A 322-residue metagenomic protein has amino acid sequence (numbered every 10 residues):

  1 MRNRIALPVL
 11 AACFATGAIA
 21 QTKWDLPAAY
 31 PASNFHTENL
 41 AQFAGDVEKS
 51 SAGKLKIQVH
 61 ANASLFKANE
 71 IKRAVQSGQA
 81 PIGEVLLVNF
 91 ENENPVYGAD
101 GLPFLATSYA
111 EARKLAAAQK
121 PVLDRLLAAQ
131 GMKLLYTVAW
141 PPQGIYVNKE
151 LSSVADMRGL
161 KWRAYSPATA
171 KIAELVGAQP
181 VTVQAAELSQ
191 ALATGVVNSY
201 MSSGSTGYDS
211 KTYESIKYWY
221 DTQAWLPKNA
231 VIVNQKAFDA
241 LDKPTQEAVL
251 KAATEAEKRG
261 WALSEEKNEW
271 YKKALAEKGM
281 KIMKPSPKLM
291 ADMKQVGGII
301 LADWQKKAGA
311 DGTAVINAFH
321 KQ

Functional and structural regions predicted by a protein language model:
M1-P8: Bacterial N-terminal signal peptides that target proteins for export
F14-A20: Sec/Tat signal peptide C-region and signal peptidase I cleavage site
Q21-E111, Q119-Q322: N-terminal secretory/targeting leader peptides
K114: Short beta-strand-centered segments that line the small-molecule binding cleft or hinge of alpha/beta clamshell
